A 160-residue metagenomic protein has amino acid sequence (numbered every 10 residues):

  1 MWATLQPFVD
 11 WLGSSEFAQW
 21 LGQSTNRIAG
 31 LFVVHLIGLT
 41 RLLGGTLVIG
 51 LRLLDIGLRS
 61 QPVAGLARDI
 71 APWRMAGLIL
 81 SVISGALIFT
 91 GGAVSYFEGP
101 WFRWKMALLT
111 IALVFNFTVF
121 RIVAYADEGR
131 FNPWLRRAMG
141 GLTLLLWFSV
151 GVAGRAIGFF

Functional and structural regions predicted by a protein language model:
M1-F160: Polytopic transmembrane helical bundles with strong interfacial aromatic enrichment
